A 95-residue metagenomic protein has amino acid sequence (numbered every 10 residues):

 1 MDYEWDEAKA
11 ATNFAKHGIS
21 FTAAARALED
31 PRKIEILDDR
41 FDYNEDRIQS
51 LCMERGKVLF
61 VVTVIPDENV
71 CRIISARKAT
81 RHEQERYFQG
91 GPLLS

Functional and structural regions predicted by a protein language model:
M1-S95: Ribonuclease/tRNase effector modules and their secretory precursors
